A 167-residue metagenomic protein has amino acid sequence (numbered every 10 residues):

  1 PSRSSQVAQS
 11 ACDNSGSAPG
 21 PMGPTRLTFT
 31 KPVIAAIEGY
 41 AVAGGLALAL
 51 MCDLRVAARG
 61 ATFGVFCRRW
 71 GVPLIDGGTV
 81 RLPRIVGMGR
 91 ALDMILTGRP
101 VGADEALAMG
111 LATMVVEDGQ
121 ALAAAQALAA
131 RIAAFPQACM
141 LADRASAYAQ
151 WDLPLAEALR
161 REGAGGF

Functional and structural regions predicted by a protein language model:
P1-E38, T79-V80, I85: An acidic, glycine-rich surface segment that forms the CoA-thioester-binding/catalytic face of crotonase-fold enzymes
R26-W70, P100: Glycine-rich beta-to-alpha active-site loop
L48-A49, A106, A125: Hydrophobic/aromatic residues within transmembrane alpha-helices of multi-pass small-molecule transporters
V56-A61, A112-R160: C-terminal long alpha-helix characteristic of the crotonase
L82, R90-L96: Short helix- or helix-capping micro-motifs that position conserved polar/aromatic residues at function-defining sites
M94-G98, D143-S146, E162, G166: Short alpha-helical scaffolding segments that buttress acidic/His motifs in well-ordered protein cores
G98-E105: Acidic, divalent-metal-coordinating active-site segment for phosphoryl/phosphodiester hydrolysis, typified by short
